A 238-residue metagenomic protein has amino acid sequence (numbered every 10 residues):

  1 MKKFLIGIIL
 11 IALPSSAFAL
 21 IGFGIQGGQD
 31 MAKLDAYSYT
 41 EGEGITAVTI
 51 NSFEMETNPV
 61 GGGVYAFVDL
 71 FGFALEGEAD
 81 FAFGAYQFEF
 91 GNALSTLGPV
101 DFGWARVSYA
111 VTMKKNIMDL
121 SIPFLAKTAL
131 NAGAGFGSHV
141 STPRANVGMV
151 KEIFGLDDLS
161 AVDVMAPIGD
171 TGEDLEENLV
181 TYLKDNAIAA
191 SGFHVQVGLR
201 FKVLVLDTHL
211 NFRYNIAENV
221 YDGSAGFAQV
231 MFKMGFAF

Functional and structural regions predicted by a protein language model:
M1-G22: Cleavable N-terminal export/targeting peptides
F18-F71: Short glycine/proline- and aromatic-enriched beta-strand/turn motifs that initiate or cap beta-hairpins
A19-F23, F71-L75, F124-A132, F193 (+2 more regions): Outer-envelope beta-barrel architecture signal
I25, Q29, G62-L70, A79 (+5 more regions): Residues on the lipid-exposed face of transmembrane beta-strands in outer-membrane beta-barrel proteins
A36-S38, G84-Q87, T171-E173, D185 (+1 more regions): Predominantly the C-terminal beta-signal and adjacent terminal strand-loop region of outer-membrane beta-barrel
I45-F53, L94-G103, V180-D185, A217-D222: Extracellular loop and loop/strand-boundary signature of outer-membrane beta-barrel proteins
S52-V60, D101-S108, D185-G192, S224-G226: Short sequence motifs at beta-strands and strand-loop junctions characteristic of Gram-negative outer-membrane
G62-L156: Gram-negative (and chloroplast) outer-membrane scaffold detector with strong preference for beta-barrel transmembrane
